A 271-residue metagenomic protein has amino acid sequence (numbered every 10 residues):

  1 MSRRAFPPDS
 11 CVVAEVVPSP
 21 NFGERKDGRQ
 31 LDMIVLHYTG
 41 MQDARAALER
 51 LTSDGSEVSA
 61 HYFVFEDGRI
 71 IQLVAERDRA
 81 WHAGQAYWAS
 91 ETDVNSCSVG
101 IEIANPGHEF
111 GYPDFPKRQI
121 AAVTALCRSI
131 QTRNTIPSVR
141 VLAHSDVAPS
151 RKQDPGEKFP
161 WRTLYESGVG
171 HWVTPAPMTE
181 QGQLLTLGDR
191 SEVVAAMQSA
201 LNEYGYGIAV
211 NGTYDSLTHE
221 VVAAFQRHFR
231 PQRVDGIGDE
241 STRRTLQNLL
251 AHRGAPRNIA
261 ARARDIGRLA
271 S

Functional and structural regions predicted by a protein language model:
S2-V139: Active-site-adjacent loop/helix surface patches within enzyme catalytic domains that shape the substrate-binding cleft
P8, G84-Y87, P116-V139, A148-S271: Cell-envelope/ECM-targeting effectors and their regulatory/trafficking segments
G107, V147-A148: Short Gly/Pro-enriched loop/turn and capping motifs at secondary-structure junctions
